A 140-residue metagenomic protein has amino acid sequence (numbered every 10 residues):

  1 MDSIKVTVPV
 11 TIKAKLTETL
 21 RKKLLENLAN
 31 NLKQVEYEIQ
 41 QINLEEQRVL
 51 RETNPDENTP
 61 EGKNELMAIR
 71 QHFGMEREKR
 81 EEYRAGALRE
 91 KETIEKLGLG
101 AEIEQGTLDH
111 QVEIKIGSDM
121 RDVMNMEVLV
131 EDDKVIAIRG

Functional and structural regions predicted by a protein language model:
M1-E26: Short, charge-rich amphipathic alpha-helices with coiled-coil/heptad character
P9-V10, L16-T17, E61-G62, A68-I69 (+2 more regions): Short secondary-structure boundary micro-motifs
K22-L25, A29-L32, E36-L50, E57 (+4 more regions): Alpha-helical coiled-coil heptad-repeat register
G74-E127: Coiled-coil termination/hinge junctions
I138-R139: Short linear motifs in exposed loops
